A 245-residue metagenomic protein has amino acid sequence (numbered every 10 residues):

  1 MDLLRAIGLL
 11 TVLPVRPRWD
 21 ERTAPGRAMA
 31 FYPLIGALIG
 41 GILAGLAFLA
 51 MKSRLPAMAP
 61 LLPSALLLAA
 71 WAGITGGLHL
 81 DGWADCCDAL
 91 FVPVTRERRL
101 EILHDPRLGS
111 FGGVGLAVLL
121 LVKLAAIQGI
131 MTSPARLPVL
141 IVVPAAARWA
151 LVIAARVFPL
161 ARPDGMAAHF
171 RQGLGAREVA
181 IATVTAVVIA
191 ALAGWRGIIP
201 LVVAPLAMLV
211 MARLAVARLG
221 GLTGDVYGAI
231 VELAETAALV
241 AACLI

Functional and structural regions predicted by a protein language model:
M1-G76, F91-L100, D105-I245: Hydrophobic alpha-helical transmembrane segments
G77-G82: Juxtamembrane transmembrane-helix boundary signature
